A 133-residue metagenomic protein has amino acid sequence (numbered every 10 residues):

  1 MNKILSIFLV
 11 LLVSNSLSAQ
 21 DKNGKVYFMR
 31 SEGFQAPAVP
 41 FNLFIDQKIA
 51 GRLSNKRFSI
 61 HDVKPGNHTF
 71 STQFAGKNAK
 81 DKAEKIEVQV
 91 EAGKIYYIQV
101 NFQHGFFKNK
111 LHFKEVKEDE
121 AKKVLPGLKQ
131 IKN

Functional and structural regions predicted by a protein language model:
I4-N15: Sec-dependent N-terminal signal peptides
Q20-N133: Short loop/turn and low-complexity linker motifs enriched in small/turn-promoting residues
